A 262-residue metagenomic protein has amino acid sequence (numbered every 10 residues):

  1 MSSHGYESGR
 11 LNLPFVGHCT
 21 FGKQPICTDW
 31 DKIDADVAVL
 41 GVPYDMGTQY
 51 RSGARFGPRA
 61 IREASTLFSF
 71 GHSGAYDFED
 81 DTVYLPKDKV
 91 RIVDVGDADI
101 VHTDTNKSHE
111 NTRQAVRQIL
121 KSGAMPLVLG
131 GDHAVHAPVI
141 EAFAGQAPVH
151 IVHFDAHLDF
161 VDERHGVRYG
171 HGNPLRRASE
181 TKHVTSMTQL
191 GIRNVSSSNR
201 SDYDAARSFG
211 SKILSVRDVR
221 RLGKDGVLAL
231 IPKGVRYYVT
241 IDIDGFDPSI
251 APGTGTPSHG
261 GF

Functional and structural regions predicted by a protein language model:
S2-F262: Conserved alpha-helical scaffold segments that buttress catalytic/binding sites
